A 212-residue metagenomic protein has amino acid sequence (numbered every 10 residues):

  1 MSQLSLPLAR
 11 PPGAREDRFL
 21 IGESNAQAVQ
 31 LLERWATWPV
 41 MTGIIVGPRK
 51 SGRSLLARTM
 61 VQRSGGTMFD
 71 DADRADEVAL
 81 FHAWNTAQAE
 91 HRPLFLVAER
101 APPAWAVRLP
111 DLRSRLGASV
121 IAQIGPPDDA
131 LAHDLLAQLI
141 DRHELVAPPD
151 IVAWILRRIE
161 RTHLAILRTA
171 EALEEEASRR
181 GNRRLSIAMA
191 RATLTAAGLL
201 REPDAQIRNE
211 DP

Functional and structural regions predicted by a protein language model:
L4-A26, W154: Dynamic helix-loop-helix/coil hinge segments at AAA+ ATPase domain boundaries and subdomain interfaces
V40-L56: Walker A/P-loop nucleotide-binding motif
R63-A79, A83-T86, E90-A101: Conserved P-loop NTPase "ATPase switch" module shared by AAA+ and STAND
P102-G117: Short regulatory helix/loop adjacent to the ATP-binding pocket of P-loop NTPases
S119-L131: Conserved AAA+ ATPase "SRH/arginine-finger" region at the nucleotide-binding site
D128-P148: Conserved small helical "lid"/interfacial subdomain of P-loop NTPases
A153-R157, L164-S178: C-terminal helical "lid" of AAA+/P-loop NTPase domains
A177-A197: Conserved C-terminal helix/linker of AAA+ ATPases
